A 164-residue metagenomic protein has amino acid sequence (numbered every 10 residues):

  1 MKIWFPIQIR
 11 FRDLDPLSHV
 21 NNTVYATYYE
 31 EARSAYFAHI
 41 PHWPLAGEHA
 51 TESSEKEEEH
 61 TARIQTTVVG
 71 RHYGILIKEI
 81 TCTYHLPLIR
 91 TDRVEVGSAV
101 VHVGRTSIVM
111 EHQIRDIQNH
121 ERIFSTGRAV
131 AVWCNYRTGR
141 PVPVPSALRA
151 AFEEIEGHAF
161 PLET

Functional and structural regions predicted by a protein language model:
M1-W43: Catalytic strand-loop segment that frames the active site of acyl-thioester-processing enzymes
I3, Y84-R93, V100-T164: HotDog/MaoC-like acyl-thioester-processing domains
I7, S18, Y73-I75, R122 (+1 more regions): Residues that recognize and position ribonucleotide moieties
Q8, T81, V130: Short aromatic/hydrophobic contact patches that present stacked aromatics for nucleic-acid/ligand binding
I9-D15, G70-R71, R137-G139: Residue-level signal for pocket-adjacent positions within structured domains
R12, K78, Q113-R115: Short loop/turn motifs enriched for small/polar and acidic residues
E30-E31, E79, E111, E156: Acidic-residue sensor for enzyme active/binding pockets
Y36-V109, F124-T126: Hydrophobic beta-strand-centered segment that forms part of the acyl-chain substrate-binding groove
